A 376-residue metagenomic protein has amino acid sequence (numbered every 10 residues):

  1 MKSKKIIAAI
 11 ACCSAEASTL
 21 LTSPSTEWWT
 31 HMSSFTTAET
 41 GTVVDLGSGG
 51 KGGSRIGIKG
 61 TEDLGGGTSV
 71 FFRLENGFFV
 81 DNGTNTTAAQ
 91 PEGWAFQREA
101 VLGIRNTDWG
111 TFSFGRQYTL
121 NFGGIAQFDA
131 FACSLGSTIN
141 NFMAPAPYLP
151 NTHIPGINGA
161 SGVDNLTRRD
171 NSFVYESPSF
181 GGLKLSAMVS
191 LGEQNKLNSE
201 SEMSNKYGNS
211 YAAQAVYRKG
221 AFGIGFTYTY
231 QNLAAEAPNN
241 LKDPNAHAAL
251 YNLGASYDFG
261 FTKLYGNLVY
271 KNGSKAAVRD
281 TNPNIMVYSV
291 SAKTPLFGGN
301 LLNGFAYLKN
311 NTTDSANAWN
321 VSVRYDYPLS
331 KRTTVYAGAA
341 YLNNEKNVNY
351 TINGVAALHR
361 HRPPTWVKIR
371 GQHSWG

Functional and structural regions predicted by a protein language model:
S18-T36, V43-E193, V216-G220, A340-Y341: Outer membrane beta-barrel
T19-T26, E62, G66-V70, D108-F112 (+10 more regions): Outer-envelope beta-barrel architecture signal
T26-T30, R73-E75, G115-Q117, S186-S190 (+6 more regions): Transmembrane beta-strands of outer-membrane beta-barrel proteins
S33-T40, F78-T84, L120-G124, E193-L197 (+6 more regions): Gram-negative outer-membrane beta-barrel proteins
T40-G50, T87-W94, V163-N165, S201-G208 (+5 more regions): Replace "Gram-negative outer membrane beta-barrel proteins" with "bacterial and organellar outer membrane beta-barrel
I56-I58, A100-L102, F173, A213-A215 (+4 more regions): Membrane-embedded beta-strands of outer-membrane beta-barrel proteins, especially the hydrophobic/small aromatic
K206, Y211-Y327, G338-Y341: Detector for outer-membrane/organellar transmembrane beta-barrel domains, recognizing the amphipathic beta-strand
R362-G376: Outer-membrane beta-barrel "beta-signal"
